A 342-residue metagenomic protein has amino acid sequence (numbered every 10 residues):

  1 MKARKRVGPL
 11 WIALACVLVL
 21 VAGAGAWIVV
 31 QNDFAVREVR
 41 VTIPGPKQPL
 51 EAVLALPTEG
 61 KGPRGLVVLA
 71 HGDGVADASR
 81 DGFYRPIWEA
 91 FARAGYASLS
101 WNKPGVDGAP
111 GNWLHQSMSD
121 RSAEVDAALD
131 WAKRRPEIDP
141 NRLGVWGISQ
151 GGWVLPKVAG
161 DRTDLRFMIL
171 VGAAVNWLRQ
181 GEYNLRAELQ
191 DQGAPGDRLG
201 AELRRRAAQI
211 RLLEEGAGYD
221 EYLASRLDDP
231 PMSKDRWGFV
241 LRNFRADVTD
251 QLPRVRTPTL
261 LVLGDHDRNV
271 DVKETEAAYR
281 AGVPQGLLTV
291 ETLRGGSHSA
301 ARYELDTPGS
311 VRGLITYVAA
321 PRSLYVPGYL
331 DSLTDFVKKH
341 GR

Functional and structural regions predicted by a protein language model:
W27-G62: N-terminal cap/lid segment of alpha/beta-hydrolase-fold proteins
P63-G72: Short beta-strand element of the alpha/beta-hydrolase
A76-I87, K103, K273: The serine-hydrolase catalytic nucleophile loop
W88-G108: Conserved alpha/beta-hydrolase
H115-P136: Alpha/beta-hydrolase active-site loop
W131-D191: Primarily recognizes the serine-hydrolase "nucleophile elbow" in alpha/beta-hydrolase and SGNH/GDSL folds
I169-Q251: Accessory cap/linker subdomain of secreted extracellular hydrolases
V255, L261-L263: Short beta-strand/loop motif that positions the catalytic acidic residue of the alpha/beta-hydrolase fold
